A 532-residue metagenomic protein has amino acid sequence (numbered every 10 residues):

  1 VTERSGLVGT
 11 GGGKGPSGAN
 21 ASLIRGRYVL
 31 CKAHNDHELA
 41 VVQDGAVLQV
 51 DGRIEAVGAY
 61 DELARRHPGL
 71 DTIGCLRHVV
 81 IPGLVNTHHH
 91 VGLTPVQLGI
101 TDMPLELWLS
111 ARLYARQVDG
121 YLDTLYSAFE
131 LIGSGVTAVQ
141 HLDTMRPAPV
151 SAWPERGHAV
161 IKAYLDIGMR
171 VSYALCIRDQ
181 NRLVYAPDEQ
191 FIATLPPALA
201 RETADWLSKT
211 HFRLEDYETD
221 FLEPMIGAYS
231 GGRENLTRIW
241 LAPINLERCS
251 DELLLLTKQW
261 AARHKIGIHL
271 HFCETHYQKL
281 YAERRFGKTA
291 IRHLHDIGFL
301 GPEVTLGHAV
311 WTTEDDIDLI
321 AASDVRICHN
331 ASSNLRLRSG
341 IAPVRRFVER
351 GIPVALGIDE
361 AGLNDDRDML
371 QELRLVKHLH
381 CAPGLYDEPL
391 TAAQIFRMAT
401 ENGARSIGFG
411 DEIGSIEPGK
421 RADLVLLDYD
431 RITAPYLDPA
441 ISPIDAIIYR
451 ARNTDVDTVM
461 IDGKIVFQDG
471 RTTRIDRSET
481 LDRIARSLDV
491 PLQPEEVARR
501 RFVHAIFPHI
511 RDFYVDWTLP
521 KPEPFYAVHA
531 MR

Functional and structural regions predicted by a protein language model:
V1-R66, H78: N-terminal metal-binding scaffold of metallo-dependent hydrolase/deaminase domains
G18-G26, A64-L107, Q117, L125 (+2 more regions): Replace "His-x-His-based motif
N35, R421-L481: C-terminal cap of metal-dependent C-N hydrolases
P95-D123, P149, N181-F212, H276-G301 (+2 more regions): Active-site gating loops and adjacent loop-to-helix segments of metal-dependent hydrolytic enzymes
L98-R170, Y217-E234, A485-S487: Alpha-helical scaffold segments that flank or form the walls of functional sites
W153-G307: Metal-coordinating catalytic core of metallo-dependent amide/deamination hydrolases
D296-E303, R345-T433: His/Asp/Glu-enriched, well-ordered alpha-helical/loop segment that forms or immediately abuts the divalent-metal
S478-D482, R486, R499-R532: C-terminal regulatory/interaction regions
